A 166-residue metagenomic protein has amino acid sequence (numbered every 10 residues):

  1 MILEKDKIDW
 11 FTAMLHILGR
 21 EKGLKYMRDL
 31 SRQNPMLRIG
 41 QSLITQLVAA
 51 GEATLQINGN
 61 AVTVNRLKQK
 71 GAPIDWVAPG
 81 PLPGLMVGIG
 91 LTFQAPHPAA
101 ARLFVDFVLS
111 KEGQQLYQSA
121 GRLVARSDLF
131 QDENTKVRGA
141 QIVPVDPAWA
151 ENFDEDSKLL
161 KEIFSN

Functional and structural regions predicted by a protein language model:
M1-D6, F107-F130: Periplasmic-binding protein-like
M1-E52: Extracytoplasmic ligand-binding site segments that recognize negatively charged/polar headgroups
L15-H16, M86-A100, L116-Y117: A bilobed periplasmic-binding-protein/Venus flytrap-type ligand-binding module shared by bacterial periplasmic
G19-K22, A125-N166: An extracytoplasmic/periplasmic, membrane-proximal ligand-sensing/linker region
K22, Y26-D29, P96-V108, L116-S119: Short amphipathic alpha-helical coupling segments at ligand-binding clamshell hinges and other catalytic/signaling
Y26-S31, P35-R38, K68-F93: Periplasmic-binding protein-like
I44-T45, T63-V64, A101, G113: Short, hydrophobic alpha-helical packing/hinge segments within bilobed ligand-binding/sensory domains
A53-P73: A ligand-binding cleft/hinge motif common to bilobed small-molecule-binding domains
